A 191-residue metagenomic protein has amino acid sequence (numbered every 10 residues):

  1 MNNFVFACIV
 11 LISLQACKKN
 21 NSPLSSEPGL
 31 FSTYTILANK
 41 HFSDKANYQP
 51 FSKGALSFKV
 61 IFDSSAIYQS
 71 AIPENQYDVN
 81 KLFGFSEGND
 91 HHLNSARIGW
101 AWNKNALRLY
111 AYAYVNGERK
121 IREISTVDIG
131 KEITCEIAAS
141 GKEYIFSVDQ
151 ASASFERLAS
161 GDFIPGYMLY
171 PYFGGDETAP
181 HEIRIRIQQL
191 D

Functional and structural regions predicted by a protein language model:
M1-K18: Sec-dependent bacterial lipoprotein signal peptides
L14-T35: Bacterial Sec-dependent N-terminal signal peptides
P28-R108: Secretory/extracellular carbohydrate-interaction modules and structurally similar beta-sandwich "look-alikes"
F51, T126-D128, A139, T178: Surface-exposed coil/turn segments at beta-strand junctions on protein surfaces, enriched
F58, K131-A139, Y144-F146: Short tryptophan-centered beta-strand motifs in secreted/extracellular beta-sheet-rich domains of glycan-recognition
Y110-T134: Short, aromatic/His-centered strand-loop micro-motif at the edge of beta-sheets
S147-S152: Short strand-turn-strand beta-turns centered on an Asx-Gly dipeptide
E156-R186: Flexible glycan-contacting loops in extracellular carbohydrate-active proteins
